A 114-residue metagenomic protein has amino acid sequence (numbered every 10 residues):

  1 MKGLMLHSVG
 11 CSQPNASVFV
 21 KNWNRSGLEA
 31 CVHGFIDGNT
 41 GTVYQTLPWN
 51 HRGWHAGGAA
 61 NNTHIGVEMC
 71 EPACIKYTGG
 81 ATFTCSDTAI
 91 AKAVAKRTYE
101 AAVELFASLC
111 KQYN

Functional and structural regions predicted by a protein language model:
M1-N114: Active-site-adjacent loop/helix surface patches within enzyme catalytic domains that shape the substrate-binding cleft
